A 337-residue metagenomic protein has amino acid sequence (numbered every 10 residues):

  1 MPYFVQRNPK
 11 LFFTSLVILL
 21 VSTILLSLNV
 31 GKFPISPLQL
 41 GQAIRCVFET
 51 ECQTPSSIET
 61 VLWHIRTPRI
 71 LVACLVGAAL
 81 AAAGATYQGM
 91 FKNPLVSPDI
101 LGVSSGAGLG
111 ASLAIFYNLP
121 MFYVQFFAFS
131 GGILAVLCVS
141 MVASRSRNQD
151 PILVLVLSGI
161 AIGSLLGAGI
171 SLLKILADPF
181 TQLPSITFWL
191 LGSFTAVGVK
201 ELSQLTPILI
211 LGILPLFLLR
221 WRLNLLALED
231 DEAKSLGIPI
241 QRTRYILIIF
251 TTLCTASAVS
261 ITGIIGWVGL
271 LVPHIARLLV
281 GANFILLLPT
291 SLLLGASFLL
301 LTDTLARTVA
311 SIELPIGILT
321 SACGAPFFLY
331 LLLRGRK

Functional and structural regions predicted by a protein language model:
M1-K337: Alpha-helical transmembrane segments in inner-membrane proteins
